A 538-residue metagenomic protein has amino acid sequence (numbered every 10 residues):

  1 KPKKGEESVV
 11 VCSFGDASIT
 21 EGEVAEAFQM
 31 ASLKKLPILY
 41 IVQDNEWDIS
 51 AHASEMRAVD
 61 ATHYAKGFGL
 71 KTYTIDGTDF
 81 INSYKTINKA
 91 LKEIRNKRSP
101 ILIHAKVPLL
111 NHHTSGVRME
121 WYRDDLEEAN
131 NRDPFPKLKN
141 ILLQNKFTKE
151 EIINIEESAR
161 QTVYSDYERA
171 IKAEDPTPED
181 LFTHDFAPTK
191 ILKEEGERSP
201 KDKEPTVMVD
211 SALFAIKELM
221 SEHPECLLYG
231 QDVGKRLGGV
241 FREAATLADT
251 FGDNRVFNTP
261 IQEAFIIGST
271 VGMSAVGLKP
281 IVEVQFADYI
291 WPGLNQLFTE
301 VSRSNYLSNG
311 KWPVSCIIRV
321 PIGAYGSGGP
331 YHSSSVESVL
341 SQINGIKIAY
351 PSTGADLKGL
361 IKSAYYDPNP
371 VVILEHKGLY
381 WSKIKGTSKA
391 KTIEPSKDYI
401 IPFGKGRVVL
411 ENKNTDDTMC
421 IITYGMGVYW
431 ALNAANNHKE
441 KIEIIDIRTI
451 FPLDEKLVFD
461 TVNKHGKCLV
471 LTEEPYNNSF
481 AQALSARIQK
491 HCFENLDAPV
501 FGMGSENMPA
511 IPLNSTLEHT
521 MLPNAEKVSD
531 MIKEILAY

Functional and structural regions predicted by a protein language model:
K1-V11, G22, E26, M56 (+2 more regions): Thiamine diphosphate
S8-I19, K35: DG-centered beta-turn motif at the end of beta-strands
A17-G22, T78-I87, P351-K358, Y365 (+1 more regions): Active-site glycine- and acidic-residue-rich loops that bind and position anionic ligands or nucleotide-like cofactors
E21-V42, S302, Y306, E455-D460 (+1 more regions): A short alpha/beta connector and helix-capping loop motif
V24-A27, K85-K92, R303, A355-I361 (+1 more regions): Glycine-rich, charged/polar anion/phosphate-binding loops that engage phosphate groups from diverse ligands
M30-S32, Y64, E93, G272-M273 (+3 more regions): Hydrophobic/aromatic ligand-binding patch that stacks against planar heteroaromatic rings of cofactors or nucleotides
I41-K172, R242, T246, W312-V314 (+2 more regions): Thiamine diphosphate
